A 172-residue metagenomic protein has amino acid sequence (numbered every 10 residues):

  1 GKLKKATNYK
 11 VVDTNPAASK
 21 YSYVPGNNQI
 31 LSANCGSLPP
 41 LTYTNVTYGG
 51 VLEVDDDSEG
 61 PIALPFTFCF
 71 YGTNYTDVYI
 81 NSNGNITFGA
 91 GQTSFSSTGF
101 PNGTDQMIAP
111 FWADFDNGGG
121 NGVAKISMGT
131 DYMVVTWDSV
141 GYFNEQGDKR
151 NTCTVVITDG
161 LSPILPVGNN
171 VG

Functional and structural regions predicted by a protein language model:
G1-G172: Von Willebrand factor type D
